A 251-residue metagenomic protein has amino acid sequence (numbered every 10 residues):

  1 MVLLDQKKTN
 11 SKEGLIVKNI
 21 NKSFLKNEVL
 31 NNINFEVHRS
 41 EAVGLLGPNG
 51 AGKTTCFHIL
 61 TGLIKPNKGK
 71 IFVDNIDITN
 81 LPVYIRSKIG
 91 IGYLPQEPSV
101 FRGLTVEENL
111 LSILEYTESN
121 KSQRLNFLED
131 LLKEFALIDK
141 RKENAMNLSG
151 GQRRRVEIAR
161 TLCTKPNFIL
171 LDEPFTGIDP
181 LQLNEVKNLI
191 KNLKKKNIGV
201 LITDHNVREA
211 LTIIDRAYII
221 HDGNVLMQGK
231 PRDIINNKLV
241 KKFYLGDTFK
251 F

Functional and structural regions predicted by a protein language model:
L46-P48: The feature captures the beta-strand-to-loop junction immediately N-terminal to the Walker
T61: Helix-to-loop junction immediately C-terminal to a conserved catalytic motif
G69-I76, I89, F127: Conserved ABC transporter NBD signature motif
D77-E97, K121-S122, I234-L239: ABC ATPase NBD coupling module
L111, S122-K140, N188-K191, L239: Conserved ABC ATPase "signature" region
N144-L148, Q152: Conserved ABC ATPase signature
I169-E173: Catalytic Walker B motif of ABC-type/P-loop ATPase nucleotide-binding domains
